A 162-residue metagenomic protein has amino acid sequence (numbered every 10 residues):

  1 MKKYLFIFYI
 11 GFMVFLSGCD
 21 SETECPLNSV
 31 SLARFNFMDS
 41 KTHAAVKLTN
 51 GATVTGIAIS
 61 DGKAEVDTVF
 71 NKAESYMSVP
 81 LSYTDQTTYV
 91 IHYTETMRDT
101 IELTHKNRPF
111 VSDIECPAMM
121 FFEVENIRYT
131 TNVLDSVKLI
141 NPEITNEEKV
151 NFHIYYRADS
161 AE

Functional and structural regions predicted by a protein language model:
M1-Y4: Positively charged n-region of N-terminal signal peptides that target proteins for export
F6-I10: Sec-dependent N-terminal signal peptides
F15-G18: C-terminal motif of bacterial Sec signal peptides marking the signal peptidase cleavage site
D20-L27, S75-E162: Extracytoplasmic cysteine-anchoring/structural motifs
P26-N36: A short, Gly/Thr-enriched small/hydrophobic beta-strand-prone motif that recurs across taxa
N36-V46: Structural motif
V46-G62: Extended low-complexity, serine/threonine- and proline-enriched intrinsically disordered segments
V66-K72: Short beta-strand segments within Ig-like beta-sandwich modules, predominantly Fibronectin type-III
